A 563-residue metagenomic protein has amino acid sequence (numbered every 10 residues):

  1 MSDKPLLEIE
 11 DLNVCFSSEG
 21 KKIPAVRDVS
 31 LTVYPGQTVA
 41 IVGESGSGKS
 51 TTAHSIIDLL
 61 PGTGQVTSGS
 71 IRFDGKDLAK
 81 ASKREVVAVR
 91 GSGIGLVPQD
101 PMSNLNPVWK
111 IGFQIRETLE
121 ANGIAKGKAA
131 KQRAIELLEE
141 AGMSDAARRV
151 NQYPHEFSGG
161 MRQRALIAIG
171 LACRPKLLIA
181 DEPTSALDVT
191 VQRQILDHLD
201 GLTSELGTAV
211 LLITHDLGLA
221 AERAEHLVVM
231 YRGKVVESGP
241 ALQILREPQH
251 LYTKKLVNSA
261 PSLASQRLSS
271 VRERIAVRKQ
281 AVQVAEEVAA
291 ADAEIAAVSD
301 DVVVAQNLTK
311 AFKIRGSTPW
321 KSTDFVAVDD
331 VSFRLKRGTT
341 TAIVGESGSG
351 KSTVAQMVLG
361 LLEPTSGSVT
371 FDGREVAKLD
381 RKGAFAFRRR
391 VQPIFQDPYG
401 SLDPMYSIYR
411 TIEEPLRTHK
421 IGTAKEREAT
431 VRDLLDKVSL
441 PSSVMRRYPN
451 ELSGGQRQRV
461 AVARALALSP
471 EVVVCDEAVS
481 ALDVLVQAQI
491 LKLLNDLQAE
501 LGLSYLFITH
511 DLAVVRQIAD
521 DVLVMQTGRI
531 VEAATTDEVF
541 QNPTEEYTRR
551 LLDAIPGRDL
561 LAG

Functional and structural regions predicted by a protein language model:
I23, L78-G95, F113, A121 (+6 more regions): ABC ATPase NBD coupling module
I57, P61, L359: Helix-to-loop junction immediately C-terminal to a conserved catalytic motif
Q65-D77, G367-E375, F387: Conserved ABC transporter NBD signature motif
D77, A129-R148, E375, E426-S443 (+1 more regions): Conserved ABC ATPase "signature" region
Q152-F157, M161, Y448-L452, Q456: Conserved ABC ATPase signature
A165, G170-L171, V460, L466: ABC ATPase C-loop
A172-K176, A467-E471, Q487: A short, proline-enriched helix->beta-strand linker immediately N-terminal to the Walker B motif in ABC-type P-loop
V235-G239, E247, I530-A534, N542: ABC ATPase "signature
